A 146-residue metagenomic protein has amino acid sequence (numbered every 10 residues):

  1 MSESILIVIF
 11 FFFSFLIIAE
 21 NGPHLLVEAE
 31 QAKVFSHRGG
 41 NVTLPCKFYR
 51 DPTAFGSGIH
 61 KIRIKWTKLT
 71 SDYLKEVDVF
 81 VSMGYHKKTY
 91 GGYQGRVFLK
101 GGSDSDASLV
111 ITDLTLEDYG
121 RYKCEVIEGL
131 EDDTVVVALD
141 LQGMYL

Functional and structural regions predicted by a protein language model:
M1-G40: N-terminal Sec-dependent signal peptide, specifically the hydrophobic helical h-region
F13-E28, T67-D72, Y90, S103 (+2 more regions): Flexible inter-domain hinge/linker segments at boundaries of tandem extracellular adhesion modules
E30-G58, I62: Extracellular ectodomain surface segments
F35-H37, F55, H86, K100 (+1 more regions): Amphipathic alpha-helical protein-protein interaction segments
G39, P45-Y49, T67-L69, K100 (+3 more regions): Structured beta-strand/turn binding interfaces of compact recognition modules in eukaryotic regulators
T43, R63, Y119-K123: Short, conserved beta-strand segments of beta-strand-rich sandwich/propeller modules, principally
Y49-Q94: N-terminal V-set
Q94-A138: Ligand-binding face of N-terminal immunoglobulin V-set domains in extracellular IgSF glycoproteins
